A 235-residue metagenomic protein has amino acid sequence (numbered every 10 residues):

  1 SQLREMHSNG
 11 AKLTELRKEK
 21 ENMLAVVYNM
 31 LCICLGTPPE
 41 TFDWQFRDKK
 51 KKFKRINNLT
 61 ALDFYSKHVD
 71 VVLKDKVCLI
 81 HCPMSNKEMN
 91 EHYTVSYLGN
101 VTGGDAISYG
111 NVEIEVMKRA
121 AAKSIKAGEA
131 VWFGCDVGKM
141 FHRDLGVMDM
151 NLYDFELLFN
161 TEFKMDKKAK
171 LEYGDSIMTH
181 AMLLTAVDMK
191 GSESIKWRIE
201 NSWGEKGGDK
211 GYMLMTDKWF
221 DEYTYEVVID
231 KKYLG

Functional and structural regions predicted by a protein language model:
Q2-K126, V137: Core regions of eukaryotic protease modules
E5-T14, T161-Y173, V227-K232: Short, surface-exposed, charge-dense and proline/glycine-enriched linear segments
L31, A121, V131-F133, I199 (+1 more regions): Generic structural hydrophobic/aromatic packing signal, biased to beta-strands
R47, V137, F141, V147-D149 (+2 more regions): Generic preference for flexible, low-structure residues
V101-T179: Long, positively charged binding patches that form subdomain-scale interaction surfaces for polyanionic ligands
T185, K190-G235: Conserved catalytic-core surface of thiol
